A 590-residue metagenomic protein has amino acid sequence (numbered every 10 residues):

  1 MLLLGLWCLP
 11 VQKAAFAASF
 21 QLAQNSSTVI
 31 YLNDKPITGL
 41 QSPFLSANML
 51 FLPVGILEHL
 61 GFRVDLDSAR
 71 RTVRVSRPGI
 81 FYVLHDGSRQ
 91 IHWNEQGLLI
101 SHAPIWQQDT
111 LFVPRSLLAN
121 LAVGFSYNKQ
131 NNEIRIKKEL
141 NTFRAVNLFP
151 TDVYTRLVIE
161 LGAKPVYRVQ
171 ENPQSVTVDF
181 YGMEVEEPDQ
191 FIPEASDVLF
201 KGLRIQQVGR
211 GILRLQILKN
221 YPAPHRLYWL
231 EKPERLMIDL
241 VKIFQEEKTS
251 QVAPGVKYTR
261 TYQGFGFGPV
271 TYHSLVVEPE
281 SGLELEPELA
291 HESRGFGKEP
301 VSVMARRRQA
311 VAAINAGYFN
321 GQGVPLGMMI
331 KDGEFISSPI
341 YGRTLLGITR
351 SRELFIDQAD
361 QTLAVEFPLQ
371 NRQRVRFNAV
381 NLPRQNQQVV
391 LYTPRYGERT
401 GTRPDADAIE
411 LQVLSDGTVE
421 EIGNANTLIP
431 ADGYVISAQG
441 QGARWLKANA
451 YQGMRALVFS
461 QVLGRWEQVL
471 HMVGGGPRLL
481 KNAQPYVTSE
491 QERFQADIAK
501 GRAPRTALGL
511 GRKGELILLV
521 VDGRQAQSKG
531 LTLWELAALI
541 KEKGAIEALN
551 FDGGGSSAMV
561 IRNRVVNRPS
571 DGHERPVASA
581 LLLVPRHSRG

Functional and structural regions predicted by a protein language model:
M1-P10: Bacterial N-terminal signal peptides
K13-T38, S46-V54, H59-R63, R70-R71 (+6 more regions): Gly/Ser/Thr/Pro-rich low-complexity, intrinsically disordered segments
L84-G97: Amphipathic N-proximal alpha-helical interface segments
